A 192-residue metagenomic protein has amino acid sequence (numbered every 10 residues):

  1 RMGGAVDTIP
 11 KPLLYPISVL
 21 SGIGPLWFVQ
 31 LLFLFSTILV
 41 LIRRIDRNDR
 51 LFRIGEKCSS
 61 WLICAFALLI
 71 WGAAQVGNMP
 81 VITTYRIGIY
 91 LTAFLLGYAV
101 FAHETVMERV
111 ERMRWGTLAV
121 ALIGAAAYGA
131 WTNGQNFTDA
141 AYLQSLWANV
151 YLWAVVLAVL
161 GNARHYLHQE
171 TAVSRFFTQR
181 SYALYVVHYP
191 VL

Functional and structural regions predicted by a protein language model:
R1-F35, G116-A121, A148, L152 (+1 more regions): Transmembrane alpha-helical segments and their boundary/interface "anchor" motifs in multi-pass integral membrane
R1-M2, V6-L91: Hydrophobic alpha-helical segments with transmembrane-like composition
I17-L31, A73-A93, R109-E111, W115-T117 (+1 more regions): Interfacial loop-to-helix transition and helix-capping segments at the boundaries of transmembrane helices
F28-V40, L91-F101, W153-G161: Hydrophobic cores of alpha-helical transmembrane segments in multi-pass inner/ER membrane proteins, independent
V40-R50, A73-G77, L96-V106, N133 (+1 more regions): Structural signal for the C-terminal ends of transmembrane alpha-helices and the immediately following loop
I54-I63, V110-A121, F177-T178: Membrane-interfacial loop-to-transmembrane alpha-helix junctions, especially the N-terminal start
A121-L192: Alpha-helical transmembrane segments of multi-pass integral membrane proteins
